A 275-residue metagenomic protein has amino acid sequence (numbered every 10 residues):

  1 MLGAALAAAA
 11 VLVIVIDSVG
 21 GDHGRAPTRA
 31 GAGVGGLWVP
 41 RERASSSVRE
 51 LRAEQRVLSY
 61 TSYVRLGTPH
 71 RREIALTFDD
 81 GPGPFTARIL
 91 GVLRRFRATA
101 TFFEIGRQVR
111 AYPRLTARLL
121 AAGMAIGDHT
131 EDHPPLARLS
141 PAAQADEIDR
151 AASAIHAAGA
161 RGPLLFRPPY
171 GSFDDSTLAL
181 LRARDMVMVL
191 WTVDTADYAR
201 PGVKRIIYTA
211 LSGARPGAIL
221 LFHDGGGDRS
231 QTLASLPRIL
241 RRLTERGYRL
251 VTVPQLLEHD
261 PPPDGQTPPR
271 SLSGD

Functional and structural regions predicted by a protein language model:
M1-A75, G91-T101, P216-D275: Terminal accessory/targeting
G33, Q55-L58, E73, M124 (+3 more regions): Alpha-helical structural elements
P40, A44-L139, A143-A154, E258: Active-site beta->alpha N-cap acidic-glycine motif
R110-A111, P134-R249, V253-P269: Catalytic domains of cell-wall/extracellular-matrix polysaccharide-remodeling enzymes, centered on de-N-acetylation
